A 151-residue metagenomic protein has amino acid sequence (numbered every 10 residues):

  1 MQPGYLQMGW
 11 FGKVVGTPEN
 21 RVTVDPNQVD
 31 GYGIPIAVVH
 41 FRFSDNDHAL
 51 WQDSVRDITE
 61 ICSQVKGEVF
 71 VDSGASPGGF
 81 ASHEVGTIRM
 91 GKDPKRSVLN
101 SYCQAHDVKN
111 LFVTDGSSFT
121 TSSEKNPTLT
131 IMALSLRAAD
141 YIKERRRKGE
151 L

Functional and structural regions predicted by a protein language model:
M1-V14, E19, I34-S122, T128: A glycine-rich dinucleotide-binding beta-alpha-beta segment and adjacent secondary-structure elements that constitute
G16, N27-D30: Beta1-alpha1 glycine-rich phosphate/pyrophosphate-binding loop at the start of Rossmann-like nucleotide-binding domains
D57-V65, S135-L151: Internal hydrophobic alpha-helix adjacent to the cofactor/substrate pocket in enzyme cavities
T121-I142: A conserved FAD-binding loop/helix module that cradles the flavin
